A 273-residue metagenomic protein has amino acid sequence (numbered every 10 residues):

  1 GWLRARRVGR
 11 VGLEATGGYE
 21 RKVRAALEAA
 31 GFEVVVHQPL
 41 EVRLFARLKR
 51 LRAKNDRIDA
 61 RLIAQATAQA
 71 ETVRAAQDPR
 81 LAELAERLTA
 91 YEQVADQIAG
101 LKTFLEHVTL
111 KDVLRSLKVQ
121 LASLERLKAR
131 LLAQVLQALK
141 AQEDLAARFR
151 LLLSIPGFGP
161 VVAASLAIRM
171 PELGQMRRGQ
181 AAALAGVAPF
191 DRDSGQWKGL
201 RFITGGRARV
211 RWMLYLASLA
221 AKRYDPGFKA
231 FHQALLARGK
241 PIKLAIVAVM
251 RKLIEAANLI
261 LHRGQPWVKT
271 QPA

Functional and structural regions predicted by a protein language model:
G1-R10: Short, basic/hydrophobic alpha-helical segments
G9-K22, F202: Acidic, metal-coordinating catalytic cores used for nucleic-acid/nucleotide bond scission and strand-transfer chemistry
A25-S154: Long, charge-rich intrinsically disordered scaffolds of nucleic-acid metabolism proteins
A66, A85, L152, L166 (+2 more regions): Short alpha-helical scaffolding segments that buttress acidic/His motifs in well-ordered protein cores
A70-R74, L101, P171-Q175, A220-F228 (+1 more regions): Short helix-capping/linker segments at secondary-structure and domain boundaries
P160, A164-R238, I242, K269-Q271: Phosphate-backbone recognition surface of nucleic-acid-processing proteins
A237-A273: Basic, amphipathic alpha-helical segments enriched in Lys/Arg and hydrophobic/aromatic residues
